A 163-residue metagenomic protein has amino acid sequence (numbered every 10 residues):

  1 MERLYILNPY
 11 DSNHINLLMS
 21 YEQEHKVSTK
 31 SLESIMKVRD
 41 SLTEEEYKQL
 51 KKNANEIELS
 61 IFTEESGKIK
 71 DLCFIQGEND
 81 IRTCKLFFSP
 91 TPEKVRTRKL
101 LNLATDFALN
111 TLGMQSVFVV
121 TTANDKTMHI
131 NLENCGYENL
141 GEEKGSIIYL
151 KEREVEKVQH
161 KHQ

Functional and structural regions predicted by a protein language model:
M1-S20, H25-T29, V155-Q163: Conserved N-terminal entry element of GNAT/NAT acetyltransferase domains
V27-K37: A short gly/proline-enriched turn/hairpin at secondary-structure junctions
R39-T83: Acetyl-CoA-dependent GNAT
F62, L86-R96: A short, internal acetyl-CoA/4′-phosphopantetheine-binding micro-motif in the GNAT/acyltransferase core
Q76-F87, G113-Q115, E143-I147: A conserved beta-turn-beta hairpin within the catalytic core of GNAT-like acetyltransferases that forms part
E93-N110, I130, N134: Conserved acetyl-CoA-binding loop-helix of GNAT-fold acetyltransferases
F118-I130: Conserved beta-strand-loop-alpha-helix junction that forms the acyl-donor binding cleft
C135, E142-Q163: C-terminal "cap" of GNAT-fold acetyltransferases
